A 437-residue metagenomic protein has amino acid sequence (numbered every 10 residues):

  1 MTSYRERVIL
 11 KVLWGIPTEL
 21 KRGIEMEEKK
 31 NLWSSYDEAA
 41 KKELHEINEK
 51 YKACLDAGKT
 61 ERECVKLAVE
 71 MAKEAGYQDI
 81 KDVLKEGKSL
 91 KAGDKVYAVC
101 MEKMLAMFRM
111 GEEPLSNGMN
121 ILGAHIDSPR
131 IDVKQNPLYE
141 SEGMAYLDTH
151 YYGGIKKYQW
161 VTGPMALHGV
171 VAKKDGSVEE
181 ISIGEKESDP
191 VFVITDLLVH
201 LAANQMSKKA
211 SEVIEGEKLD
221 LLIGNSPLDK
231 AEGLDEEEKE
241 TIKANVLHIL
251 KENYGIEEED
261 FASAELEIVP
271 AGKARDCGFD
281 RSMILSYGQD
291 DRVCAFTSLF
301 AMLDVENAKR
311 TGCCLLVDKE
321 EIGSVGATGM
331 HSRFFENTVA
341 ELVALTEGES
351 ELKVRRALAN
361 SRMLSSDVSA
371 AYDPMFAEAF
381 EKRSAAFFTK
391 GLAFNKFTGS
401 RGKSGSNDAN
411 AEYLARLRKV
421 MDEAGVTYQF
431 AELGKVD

Functional and structural regions predicted by a protein language model:
S3-Y4, I9-K11, G15-I16, R22: Short, positively charged and aromatic/hydrophobic N-terminal segments
G15-D437: N-terminal hydrophobic/helix-forming segments and targeting peptides
